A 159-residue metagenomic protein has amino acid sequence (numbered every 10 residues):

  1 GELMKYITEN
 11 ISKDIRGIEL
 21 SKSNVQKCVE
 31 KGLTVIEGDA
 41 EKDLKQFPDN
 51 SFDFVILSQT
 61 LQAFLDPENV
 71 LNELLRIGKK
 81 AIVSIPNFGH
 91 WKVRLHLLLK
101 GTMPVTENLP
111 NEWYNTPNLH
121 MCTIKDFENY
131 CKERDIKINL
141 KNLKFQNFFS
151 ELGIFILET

Functional and structural regions predicted by a protein language model:
G1-D43: Class I SAM-dependent methyltransferase SAM/SAH-binding core
I7, L74-I77: Short, conserved loop/helix-junction motifs that constitute active-site signature segments in enzyme catalytic cores
D14, S51-D53: Structural signature of beta-strand start/N-cap positions in the alpha/beta core of ABC transporter nucleotide-binding
L33-I36, D53-I56, L98-T102: Short, hinge-like loop/turn segments at secondary-structure boundaries
D43-D49: Short conserved loop adjoining the S-adenosyl-L-methionine
N50-S51, I77: Alpha-helix C-terminal capping/helix-to-coil transition sites in glycosyltransferase folds
F54-D66, I85: A short SAM/SAH-binding and catalytic strip from SAM-dependent methyltransferases
E68-E73, K80-T159: S-adenosyl-L-methionine-dependent methyltransferase catalytic module, highlighting the catalytic core
